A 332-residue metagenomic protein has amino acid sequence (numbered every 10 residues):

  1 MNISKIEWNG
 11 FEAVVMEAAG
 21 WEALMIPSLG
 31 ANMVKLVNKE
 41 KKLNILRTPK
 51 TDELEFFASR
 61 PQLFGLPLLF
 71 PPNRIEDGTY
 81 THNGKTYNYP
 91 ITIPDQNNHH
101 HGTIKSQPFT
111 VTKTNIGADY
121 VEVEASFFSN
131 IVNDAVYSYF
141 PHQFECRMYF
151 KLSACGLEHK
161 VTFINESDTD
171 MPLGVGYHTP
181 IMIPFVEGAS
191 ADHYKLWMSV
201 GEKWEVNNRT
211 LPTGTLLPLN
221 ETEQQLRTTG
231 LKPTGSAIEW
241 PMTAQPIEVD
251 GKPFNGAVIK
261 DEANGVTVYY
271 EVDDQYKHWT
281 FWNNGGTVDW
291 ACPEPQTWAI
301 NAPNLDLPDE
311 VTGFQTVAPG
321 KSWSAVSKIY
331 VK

Functional and structural regions predicted by a protein language model:
M1-P94, G251-Y276, G285, K321-Y330: Beta-strand-rich N-terminal accessory domains
M1-W8, E17, K85-T86, P90-S153: Extended, loop-rich substrate-binding clefts of extracytoplasmic carbohydrate-active enzymes
M16, A23, P27, N38 (+1 more regions): Acidic, contiguous internal or C-terminal segments within carbohydrate-active enzymes that form a structured patch used
W21, N98-T114, T229-L305, D309-T312: Acidic/His-leaning functional-site neighborhoods
K39, D77, T81-K85, K113-V123 (+5 more regions): A short, structured loop/turn motif at beta-sheet edges
E76-D77, V136, G313: Short, conserved secondary-structure segments in the cores of folded domains
N88, D170-M171, P180-D273: Active-site/ligand-binding surface loops and adjacent short beta/alpha elements that line catalytic pockets across
G313-W323: Intrinsically disordered, low-complexity Pro/Gly/Ser/Thr-rich segments with frequent PxxP/GP/PP motifs and embedded
